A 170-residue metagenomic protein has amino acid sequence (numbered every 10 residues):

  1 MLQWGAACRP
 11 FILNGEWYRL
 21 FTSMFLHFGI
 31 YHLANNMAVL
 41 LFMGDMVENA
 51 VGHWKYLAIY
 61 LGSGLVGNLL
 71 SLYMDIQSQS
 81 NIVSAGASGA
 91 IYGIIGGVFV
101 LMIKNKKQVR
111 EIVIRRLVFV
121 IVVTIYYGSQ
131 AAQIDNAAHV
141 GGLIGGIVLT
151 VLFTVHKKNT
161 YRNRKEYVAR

Functional and structural regions predicted by a protein language model:
M1-R170: A detector for small-residue-rich transmembrane helices and their helix-helix packing motifs
